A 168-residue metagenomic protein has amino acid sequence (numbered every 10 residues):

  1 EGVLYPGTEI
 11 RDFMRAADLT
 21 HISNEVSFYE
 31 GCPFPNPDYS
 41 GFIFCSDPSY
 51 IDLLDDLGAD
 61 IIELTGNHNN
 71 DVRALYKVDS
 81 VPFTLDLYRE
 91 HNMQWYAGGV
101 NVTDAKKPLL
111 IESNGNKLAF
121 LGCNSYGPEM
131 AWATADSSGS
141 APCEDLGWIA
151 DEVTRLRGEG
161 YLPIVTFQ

Functional and structural regions predicted by a protein language model:
E1-Q168: Acidic, metal/ion-coordinating pockets
